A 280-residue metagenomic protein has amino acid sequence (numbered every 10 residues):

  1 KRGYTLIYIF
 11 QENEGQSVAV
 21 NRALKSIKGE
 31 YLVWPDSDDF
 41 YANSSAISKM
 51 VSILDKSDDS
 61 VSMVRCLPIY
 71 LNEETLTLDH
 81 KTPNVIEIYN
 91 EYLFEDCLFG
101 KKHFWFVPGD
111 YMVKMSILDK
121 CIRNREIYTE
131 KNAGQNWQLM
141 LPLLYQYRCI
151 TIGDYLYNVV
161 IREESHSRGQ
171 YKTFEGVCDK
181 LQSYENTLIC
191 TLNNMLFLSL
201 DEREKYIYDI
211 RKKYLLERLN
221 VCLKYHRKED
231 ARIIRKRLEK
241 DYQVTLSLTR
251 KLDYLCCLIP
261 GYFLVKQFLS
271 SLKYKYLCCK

Functional and structural regions predicted by a protein language model:
K1-I9: Acidic donor-binding segment of Leloir-type glycosyltransferases
G3, Q16, A46-R123: Flexible acidic/His/Gly-enriched loops in nucleotide-sugar-dependent glycosyltransferase catalytic domains
I9-Q11, M63-L67, I152, V159: Short glycine/serine/threonine-enriched helix-capping/active-site loop that flanks the nucleotide-sugar donor pocket
Q11-I27: Glycine-rich, basic loop-to-helix element that forms the pyrophosphate-binding segment of sugar-nucleotide handling
L32: Short aromatic/hydrophobic "clamp" motif used to bind/position activated sugar donors
D36-F40: The conserved acidic donor/metal-binding loop of glycosyltransferases
N84-T173: Conserved nucleotide-sugar donor-binding catalytic segment
F99-W105, Q138, Y145, Y155-K280: C-terminal subregions of glycosyltransferases and related glycan-biosynthesis enzymes
